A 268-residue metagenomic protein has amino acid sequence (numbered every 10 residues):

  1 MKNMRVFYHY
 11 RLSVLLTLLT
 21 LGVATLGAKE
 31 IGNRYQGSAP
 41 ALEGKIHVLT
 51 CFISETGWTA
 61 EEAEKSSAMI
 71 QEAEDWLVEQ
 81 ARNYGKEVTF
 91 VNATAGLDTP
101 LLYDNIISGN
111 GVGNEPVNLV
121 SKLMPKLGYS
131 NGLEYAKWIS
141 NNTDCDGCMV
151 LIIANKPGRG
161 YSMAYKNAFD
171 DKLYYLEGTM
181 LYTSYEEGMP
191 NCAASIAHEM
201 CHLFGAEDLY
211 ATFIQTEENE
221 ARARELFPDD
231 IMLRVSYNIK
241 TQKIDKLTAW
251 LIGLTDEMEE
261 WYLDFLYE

Functional and structural regions predicted by a protein language model:
N3-V14: Bacterial N-terminal signal peptides that target proteins for export
S13-G22: Bacterial N-terminal signal peptides
A24-A28: Sec/Tat signal peptide C-region and signal peptidase I cleavage site
K29-C145: Propeptide-to-catalytic entry region of secreted or membrane-anchored zinc metalloproteases
K29-S38, L209-E268: Replace "(M1/M4/M9/M12/WLM)" with "(e.g., M1/M4/M8/M9/M12/M26/WLM)" and add "not limited to" to clarify scope
Y129-L173: Auxiliary, metal-adjacent structural segments of Zn-dependent hydrolase domains
G178-I196: Short pre-active-site segment immediately N-terminal to the catalytic Zn-binding motif
A194-L209: Active-site recognition of the HExxH zinc-binding catalytic motif
